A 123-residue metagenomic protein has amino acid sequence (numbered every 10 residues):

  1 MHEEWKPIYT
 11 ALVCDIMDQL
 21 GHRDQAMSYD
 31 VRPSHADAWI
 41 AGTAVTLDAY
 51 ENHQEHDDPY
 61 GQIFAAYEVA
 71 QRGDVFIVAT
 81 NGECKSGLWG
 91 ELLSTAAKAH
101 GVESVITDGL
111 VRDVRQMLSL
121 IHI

Functional and structural regions predicted by a protein language model:
M1-D58, Q62: Intrinsically disordered, low-complexity regions enriched in acidic/Ser/Thr/Pro/Gln residues
A36-I40, Y67-Q71, K98-A99, Q116-L118: Solvent-exposed alpha-helices and their adjacent loops that cap or buttress functional pockets in soluble metabolic
D58-P59, G87-G90, Q116-L118: Short, conserved acidic/polar surface loops in the N-terminal third of protein domains
A66-S94, K98-D108: Extracellular/luminal Protease-associated
V111-R115: Short gly/pro/ser/thr-enriched loop/turn and capping motifs at secondary-structure boundaries
I121-I123: Conserved small/polar residues in nucleotide/adenosyl-binding loops
